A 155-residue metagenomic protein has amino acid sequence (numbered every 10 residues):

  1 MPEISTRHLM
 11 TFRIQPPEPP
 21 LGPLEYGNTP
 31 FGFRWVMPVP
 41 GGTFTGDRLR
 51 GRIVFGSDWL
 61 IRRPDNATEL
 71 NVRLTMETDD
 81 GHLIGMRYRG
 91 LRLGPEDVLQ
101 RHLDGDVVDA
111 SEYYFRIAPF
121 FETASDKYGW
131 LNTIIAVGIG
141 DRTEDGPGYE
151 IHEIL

Functional and structural regions predicted by a protein language model:
M1-L155: Beta-strand-enriched cores of mature, soluble protein domains
